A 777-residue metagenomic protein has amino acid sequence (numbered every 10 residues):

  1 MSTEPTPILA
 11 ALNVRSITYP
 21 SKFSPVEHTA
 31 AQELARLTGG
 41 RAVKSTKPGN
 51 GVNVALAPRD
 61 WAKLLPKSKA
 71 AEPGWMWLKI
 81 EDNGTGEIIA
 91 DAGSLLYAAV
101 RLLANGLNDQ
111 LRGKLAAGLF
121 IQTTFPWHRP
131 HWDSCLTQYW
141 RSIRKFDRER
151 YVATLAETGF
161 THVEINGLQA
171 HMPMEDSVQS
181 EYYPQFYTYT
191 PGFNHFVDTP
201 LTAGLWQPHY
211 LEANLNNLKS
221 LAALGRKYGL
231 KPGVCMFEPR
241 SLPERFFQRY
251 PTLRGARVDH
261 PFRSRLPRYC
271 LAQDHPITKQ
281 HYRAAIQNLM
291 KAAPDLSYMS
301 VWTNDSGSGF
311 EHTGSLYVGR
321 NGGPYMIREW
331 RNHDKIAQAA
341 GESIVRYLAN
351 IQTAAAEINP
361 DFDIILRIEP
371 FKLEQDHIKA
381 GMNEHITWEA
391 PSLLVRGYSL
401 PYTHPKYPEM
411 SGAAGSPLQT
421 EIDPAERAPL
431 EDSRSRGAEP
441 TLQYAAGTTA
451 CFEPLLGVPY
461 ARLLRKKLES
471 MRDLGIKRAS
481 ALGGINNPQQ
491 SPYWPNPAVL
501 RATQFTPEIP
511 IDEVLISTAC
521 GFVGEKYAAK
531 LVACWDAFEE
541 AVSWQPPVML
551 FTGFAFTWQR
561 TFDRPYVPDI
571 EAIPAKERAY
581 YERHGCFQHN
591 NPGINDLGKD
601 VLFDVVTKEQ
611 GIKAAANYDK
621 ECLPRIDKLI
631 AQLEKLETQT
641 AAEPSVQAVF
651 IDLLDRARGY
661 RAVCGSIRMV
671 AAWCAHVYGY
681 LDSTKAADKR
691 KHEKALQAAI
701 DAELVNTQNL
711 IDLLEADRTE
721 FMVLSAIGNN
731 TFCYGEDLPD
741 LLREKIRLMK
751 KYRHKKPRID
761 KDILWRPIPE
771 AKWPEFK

Functional and structural regions predicted by a protein language model:
E4-V14, T18-E33, L37, A70-H281 (+7 more regions): Feature activates predominantly on carbohydrate-active enzymes
A11-T18, R328-Q338: A short, surface-exposed helix-loop junction/capping segment
Y19-S24, V54-W61, I89-G93, D133-C135 (+3 more regions): Structural motif
F23-T29, W61-L64, E374, Y398: Short, charged/polar "capping" segments at the starts of alpha-helices and the immediately preceding loops
A42-K69: Short, well-ordered secondary-structure micro-motifs within conserved domains or adaptor modules
Q280-A285, T420-P424: A Trp-anchored, charged/polar loop motif used as the substrate-binding/catalytic surface of acyl/ester-handling
K291, D334-K777: Substrate-binding groove of N-acetylhexosamine-processing glycoside hydrolases
G314, G323-W330, Q338, E342: Structured, solvent-exposed acidic/aromatic patches
